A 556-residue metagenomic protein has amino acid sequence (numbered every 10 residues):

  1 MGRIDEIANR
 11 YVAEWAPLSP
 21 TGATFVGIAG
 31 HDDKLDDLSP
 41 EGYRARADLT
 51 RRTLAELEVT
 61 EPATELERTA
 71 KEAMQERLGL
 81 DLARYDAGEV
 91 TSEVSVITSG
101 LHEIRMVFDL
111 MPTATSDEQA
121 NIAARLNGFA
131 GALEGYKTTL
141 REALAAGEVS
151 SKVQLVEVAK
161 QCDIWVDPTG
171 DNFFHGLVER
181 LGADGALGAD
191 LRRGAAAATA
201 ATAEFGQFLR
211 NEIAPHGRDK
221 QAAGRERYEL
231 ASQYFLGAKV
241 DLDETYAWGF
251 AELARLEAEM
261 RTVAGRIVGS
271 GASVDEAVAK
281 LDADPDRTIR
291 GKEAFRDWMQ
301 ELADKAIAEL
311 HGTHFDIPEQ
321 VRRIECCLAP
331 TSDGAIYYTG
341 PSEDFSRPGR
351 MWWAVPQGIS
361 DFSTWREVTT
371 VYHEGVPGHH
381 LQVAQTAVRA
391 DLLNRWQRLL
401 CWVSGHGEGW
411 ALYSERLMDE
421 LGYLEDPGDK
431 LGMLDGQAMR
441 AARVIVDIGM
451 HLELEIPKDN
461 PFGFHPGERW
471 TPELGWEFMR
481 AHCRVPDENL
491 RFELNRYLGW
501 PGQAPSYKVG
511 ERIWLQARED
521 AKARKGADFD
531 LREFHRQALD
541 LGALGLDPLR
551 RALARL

Functional and structural regions predicted by a protein language model:
M1-L556: N-terminal maturation segment of proteins
